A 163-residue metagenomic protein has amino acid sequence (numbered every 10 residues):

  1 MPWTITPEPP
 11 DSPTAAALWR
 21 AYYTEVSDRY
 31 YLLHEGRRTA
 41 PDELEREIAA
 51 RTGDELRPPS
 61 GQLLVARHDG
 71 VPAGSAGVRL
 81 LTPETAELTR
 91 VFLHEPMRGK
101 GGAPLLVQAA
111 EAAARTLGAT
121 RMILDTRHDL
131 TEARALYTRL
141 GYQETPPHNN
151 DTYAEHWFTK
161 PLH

Functional and structural regions predicted by a protein language model:
W3, D11, T120-H163: C-terminal "cap" of GNAT-fold acetyltransferases
W3-T85, T89, H94-P96, V107-Q108 (+4 more regions): Acetyl-CoA-dependent GNAT
G70, G101, G118: Conserved G/P- and acidic residue-centered "switch" motifs that form tight phosphate/ATP-binding loops in soluble
H94-K100, H128: Active-site acidic-Proline motif in GNAT/NAT acetyltransferases
R98, R115, T138: Short polybasic/polar patches that bind polyanions
V107, A114-D125: Conserved GNAT acetyl-CoA-binding A-motif
